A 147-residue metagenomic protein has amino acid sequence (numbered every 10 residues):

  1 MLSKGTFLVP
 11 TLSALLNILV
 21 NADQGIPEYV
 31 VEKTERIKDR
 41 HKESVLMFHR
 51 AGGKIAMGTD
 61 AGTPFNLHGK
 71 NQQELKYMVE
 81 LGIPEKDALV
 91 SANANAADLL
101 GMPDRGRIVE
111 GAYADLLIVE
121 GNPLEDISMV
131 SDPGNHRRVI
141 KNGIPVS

Functional and structural regions predicted by a protein language model:
L2-K38: Active-site gating loops and adjacent loop-to-helix segments of metal-dependent hydrolytic enzymes
S3-G5, A51-G52, P133: Structured helix-beta-strand junction loops
K4-L8, E32-R36, S44-L46, A114 (+1 more regions): A post-motif C-terminal structural segment
L12-L16, E80, I144: Short, acidic/turn-prone active-site loops that include or flank metal/cofactor- and phosphate-binding residues
L16-I18, T63-N66, S147: Flexible loop/turn segments at secondary-structure boundaries
I18-V20, L67-H68, S128-M129: Short glycine-/acidic-enriched loop or helix-start segments at secondary-structure transitions that form or flank
I26-Y29, K38-N122: His/Asp/Glu-enriched, well-ordered alpha-helical/loop segment that forms or immediately abuts the divalent-metal
A94, E110, A114-S147: C-terminal cap of metal-dependent C-N hydrolases
